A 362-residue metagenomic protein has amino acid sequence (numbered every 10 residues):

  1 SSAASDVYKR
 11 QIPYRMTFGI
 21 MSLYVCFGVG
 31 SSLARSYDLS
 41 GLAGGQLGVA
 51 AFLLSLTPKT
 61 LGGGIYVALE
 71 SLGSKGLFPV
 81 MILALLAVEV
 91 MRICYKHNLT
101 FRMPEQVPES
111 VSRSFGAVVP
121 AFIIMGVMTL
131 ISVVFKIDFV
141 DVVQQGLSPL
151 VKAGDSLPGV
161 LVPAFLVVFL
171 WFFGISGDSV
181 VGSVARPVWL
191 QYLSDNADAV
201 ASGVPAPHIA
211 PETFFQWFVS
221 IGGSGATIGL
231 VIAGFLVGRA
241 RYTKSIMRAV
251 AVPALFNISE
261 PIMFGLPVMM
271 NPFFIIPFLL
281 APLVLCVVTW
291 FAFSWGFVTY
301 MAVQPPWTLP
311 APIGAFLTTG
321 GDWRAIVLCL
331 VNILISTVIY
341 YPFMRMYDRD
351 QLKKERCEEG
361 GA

Functional and structural regions predicted by a protein language model:
S1-Y8: Short, small-residue-biased leader/transition segments that mark boundaries at the very start of proteins
S2, A197-A206, A249, M263-A362: Transmembrane alpha-helical segments and their short flanking loops that form helix-hairpins/helix-helix interfaces
I12-L23, S156-G177, A206-G225, A315-V338: Hydrophobic alpha-helical transmembrane segments
P13, T17-Y66, E70-K96: Transmembrane-helix bundle segments that line or gate the permeation/cavity pathway in multi-pass membrane proteins
G48-K59, I131, I258, V284-V288: Aromatic-anchored segments of alpha-helical transmembrane domains
T60-P158: Membrane-interface helix-loop-helix junctions at boundaries between adjacent transmembrane segments
L166-D178, L190-Q191, F256, P261: Transmembrane alpha-helix interface/packing and boundary motifs in multi-pass membrane proteins, characterized by
S194-P282: Helix-loop-helix junctions within the multi-pass membrane cores of secondary transporters/permeases
